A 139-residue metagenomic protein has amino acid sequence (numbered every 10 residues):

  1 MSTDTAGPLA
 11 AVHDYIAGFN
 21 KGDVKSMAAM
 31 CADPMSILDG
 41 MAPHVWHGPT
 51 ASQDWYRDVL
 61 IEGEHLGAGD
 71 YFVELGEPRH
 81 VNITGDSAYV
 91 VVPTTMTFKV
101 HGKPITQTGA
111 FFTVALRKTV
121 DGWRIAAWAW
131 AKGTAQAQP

Functional and structural regions predicted by a protein language model:
M1-P34, R124, Q136-P139: Short, low-complexity N-terminal intrinsically disordered segments enriched in polar/charged residues
V12-Y15, F19, C31, S52 (+4 more regions): Hydrophobic alpha-helical core bundles mediating ligand binding, dimerization, or RNAP-core interactions
Y15, I37-G40, S87-M96: Short, well-ordered beta-strand segments in beta-rich or mixed alpha/beta enzyme and ligand-binding folds
N20, I83-G85, I105, K118: Surface-exposed coil/turn segments at beta-strand junctions on protein surfaces, enriched
V24-D86: A solvent-exposed, acidic/Ser-Thr-rich amphipathic alpha-helical stretch
L75-V81, T94-M96, A110-R117: Hydrophobic/aromatic beta-strand elements that line small-molecule binding cavities or substrate pockets in beta-rich
Y89, T108-P139: Short beta-strand edge/turn micro-motifs at domain boundaries
T97-T106: Short, cysteine-centered beta-strand-loop-beta hairpins and adjacent loop/turn segments enriched in charged/polar
